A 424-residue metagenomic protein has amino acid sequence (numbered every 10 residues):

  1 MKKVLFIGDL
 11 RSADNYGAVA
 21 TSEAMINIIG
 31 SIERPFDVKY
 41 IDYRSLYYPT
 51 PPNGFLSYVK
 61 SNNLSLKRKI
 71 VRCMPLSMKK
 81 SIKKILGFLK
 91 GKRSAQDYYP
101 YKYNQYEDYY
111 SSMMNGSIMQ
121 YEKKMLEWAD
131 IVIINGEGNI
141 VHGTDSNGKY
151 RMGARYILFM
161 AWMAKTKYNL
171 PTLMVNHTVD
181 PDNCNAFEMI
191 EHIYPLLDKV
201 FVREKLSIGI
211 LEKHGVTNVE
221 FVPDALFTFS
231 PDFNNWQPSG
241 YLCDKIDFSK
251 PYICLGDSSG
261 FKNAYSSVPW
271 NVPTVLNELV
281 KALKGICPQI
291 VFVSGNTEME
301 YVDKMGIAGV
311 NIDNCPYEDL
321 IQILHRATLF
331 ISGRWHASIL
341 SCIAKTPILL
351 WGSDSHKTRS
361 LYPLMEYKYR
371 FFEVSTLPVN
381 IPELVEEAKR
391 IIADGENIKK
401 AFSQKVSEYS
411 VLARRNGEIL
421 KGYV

Functional and structural regions predicted by a protein language model:
M1-V424: Active-site anion-handling motifs in enzyme catalytic cores
